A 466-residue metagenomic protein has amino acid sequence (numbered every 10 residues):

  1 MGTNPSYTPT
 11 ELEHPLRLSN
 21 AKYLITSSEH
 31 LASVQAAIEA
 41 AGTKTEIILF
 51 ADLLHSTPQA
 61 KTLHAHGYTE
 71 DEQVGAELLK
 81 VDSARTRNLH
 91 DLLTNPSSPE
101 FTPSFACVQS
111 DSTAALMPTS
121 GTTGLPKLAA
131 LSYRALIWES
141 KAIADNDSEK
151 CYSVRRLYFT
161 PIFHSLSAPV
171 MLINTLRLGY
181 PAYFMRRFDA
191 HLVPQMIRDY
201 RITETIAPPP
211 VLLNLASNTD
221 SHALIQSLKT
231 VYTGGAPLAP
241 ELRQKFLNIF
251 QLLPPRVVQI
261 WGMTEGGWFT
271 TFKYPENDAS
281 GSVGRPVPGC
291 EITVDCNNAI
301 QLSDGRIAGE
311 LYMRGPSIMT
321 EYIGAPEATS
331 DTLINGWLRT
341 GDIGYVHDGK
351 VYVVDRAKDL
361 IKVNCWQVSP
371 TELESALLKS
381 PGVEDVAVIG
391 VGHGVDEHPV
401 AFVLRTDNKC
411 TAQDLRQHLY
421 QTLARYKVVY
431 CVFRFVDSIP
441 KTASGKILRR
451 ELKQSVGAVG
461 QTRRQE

Functional and structural regions predicted by a protein language model:
M1-I25, K127-A130, Y158, Y180-R187 (+1 more regions): Short beta-strand->loop structural element characteristic of the AMP-binding/adenylate-forming
Y7, L24-E29, T205, G315 (+5 more regions): AMP-binding/adenylate-forming catalytic core of the ANL superfamily
A32-S110, Q461: ANL superfamily adenylate-forming
F105-C107, A114-K141: Conserved AMP-binding A3 loop
I137-R155, I162-E204, N218-T219: Conserved AMP-binding/adenylation subdomain of ANL enzymes
I202-A207, A216-A279, E291: Gly/Ser/Thr-rich phosphate-binding loop
E291-Y312, V346-D348, N408-A412, L448: Conserved beta-loop-beta connector loops within the AMP-binding
A424-I447, Q465-E466: AMP-binding/adenylate-forming catalytic domain of the ANL superfamily
